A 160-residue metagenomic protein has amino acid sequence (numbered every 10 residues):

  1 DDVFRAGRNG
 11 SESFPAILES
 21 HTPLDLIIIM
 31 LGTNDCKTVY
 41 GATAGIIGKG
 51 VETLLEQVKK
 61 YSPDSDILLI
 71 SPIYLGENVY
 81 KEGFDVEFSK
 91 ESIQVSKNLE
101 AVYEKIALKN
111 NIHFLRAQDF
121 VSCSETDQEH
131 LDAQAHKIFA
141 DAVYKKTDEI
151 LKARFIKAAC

Functional and structural regions predicted by a protein language model:
D1-P63, Q94-N98, H130: Conserved SGNH/GDSL esterase-like catalytic core that processes O-acyl groups on lipids and polysaccharides
I29, L68-I70: Structural beta-sheet core signal
K37-T38, G76-K81, S122-E125: Short acidic/His/Gly/Ser-rich catalytic and metal-binding motifs that mark active-site loops of diverse hydrolases
T53, Q57, Y61, V102-N110 (+2 more regions): Alpha-helical structural signal in soluble globular domains
I70, A117-F120: Conserved beta-strand termini and adjacent loop/short-helix elements that scaffold enzyme active sites in alpha/beta
I73: Carbohydrate-associated surface elements
G76-R116: Substrate-gating cap/lid alpha-helix
H113, D127-C160: Histidine-centered active-site loop/cap adjacent to the catalytic His in serine esterases/O-acetyl transfer systems
